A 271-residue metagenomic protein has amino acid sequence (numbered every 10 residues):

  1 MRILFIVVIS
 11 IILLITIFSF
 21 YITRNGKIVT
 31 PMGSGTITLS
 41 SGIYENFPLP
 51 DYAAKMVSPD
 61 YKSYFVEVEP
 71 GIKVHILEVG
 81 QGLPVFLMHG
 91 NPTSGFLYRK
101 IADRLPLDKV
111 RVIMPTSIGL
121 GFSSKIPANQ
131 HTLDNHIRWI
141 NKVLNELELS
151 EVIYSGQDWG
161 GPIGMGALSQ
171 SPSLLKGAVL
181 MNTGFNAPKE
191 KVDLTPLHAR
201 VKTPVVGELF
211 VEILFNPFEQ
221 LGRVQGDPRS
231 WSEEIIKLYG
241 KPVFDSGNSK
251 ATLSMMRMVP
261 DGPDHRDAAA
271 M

Functional and structural regions predicted by a protein language model:
M1-L13: N-terminal Sec-pathway targeting helices
I15-S63, E67-P70, V74, P84 (+4 more regions): Flexible "cap/lid" subdomain of the alpha/beta-hydrolase fold that forms the substrate-access gate
I76-E78: Conserved hydrophobic "DFG−1" position in protein kinase catalytic cores
Q81-G82, G90-T93, D158: Active-site glycine-rich loops that stabilize anionic/oxyanionic intermediates across multiple enzyme folds
L87-G90, M114: Structural cue for short, hydrophobic secondary-structure segments
G90-A102: The serine-hydrolase catalytic nucleophile loop
K100-D103, L107, S169-Q170: Short, well-ordered alpha-helices that flank and scaffold nucleotide-derived cofactor binding pockets
P106-T116: A fold-wide structural signal in alpha/beta-hydrolase
